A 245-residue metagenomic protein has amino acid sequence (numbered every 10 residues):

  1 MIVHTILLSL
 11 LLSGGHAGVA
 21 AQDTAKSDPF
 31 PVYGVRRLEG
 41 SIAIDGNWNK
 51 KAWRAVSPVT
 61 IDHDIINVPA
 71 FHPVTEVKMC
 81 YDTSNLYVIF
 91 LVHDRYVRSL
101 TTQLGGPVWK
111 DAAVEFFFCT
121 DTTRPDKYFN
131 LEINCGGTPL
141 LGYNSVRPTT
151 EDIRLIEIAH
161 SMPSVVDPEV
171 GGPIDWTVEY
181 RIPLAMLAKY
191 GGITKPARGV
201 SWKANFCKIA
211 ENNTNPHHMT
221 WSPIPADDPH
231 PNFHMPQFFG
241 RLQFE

Functional and structural regions predicted by a protein language model:
M1-K26: Bacterial Sec-dependent N-terminal signal peptides
V19-E245: Structural preference for beta-rich elements and adjacent junctions enriched in aromatics
